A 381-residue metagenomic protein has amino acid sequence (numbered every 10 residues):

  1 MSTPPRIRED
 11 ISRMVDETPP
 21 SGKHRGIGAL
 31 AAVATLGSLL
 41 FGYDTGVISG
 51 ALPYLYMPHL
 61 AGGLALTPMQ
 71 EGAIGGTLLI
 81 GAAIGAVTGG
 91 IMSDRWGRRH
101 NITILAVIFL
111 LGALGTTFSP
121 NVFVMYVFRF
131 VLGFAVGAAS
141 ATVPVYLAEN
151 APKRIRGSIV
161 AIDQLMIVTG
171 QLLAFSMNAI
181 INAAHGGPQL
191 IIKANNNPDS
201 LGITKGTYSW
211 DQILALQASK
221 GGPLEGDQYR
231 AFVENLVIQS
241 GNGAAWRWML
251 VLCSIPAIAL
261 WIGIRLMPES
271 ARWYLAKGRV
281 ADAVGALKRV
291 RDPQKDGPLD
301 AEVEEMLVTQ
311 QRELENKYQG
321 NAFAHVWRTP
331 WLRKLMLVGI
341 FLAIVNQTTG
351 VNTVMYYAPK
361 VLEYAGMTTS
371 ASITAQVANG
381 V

Functional and structural regions predicted by a protein language model:
S2-D292, P298-A301, L307-V381: Transmembrane-helix signature of 12-pass secondary carriers
